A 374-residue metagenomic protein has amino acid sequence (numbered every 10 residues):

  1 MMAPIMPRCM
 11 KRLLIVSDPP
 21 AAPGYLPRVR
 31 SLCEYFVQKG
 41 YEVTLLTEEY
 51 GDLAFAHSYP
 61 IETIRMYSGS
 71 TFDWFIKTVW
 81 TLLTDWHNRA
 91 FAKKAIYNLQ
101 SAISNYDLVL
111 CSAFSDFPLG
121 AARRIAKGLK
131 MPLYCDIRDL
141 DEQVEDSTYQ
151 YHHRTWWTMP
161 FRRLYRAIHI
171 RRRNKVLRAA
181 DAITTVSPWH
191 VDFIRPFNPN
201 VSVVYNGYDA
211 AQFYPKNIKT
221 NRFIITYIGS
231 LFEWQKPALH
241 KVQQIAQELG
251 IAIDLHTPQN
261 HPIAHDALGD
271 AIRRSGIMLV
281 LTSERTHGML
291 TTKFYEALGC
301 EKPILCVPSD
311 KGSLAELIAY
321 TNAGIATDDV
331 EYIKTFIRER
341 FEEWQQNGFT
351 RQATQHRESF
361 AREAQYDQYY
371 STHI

Functional and structural regions predicted by a protein language model:
M2-R65, A182: N-terminal subdomain of nucleotide-sugar transferases
P23, W234-P237, A264-D270, M278-L298 (+1 more regions): Nucleotide-sugar-dependent
S68-L83, M131-I170: Acceptor-binding helix/loop patch of EC 2.4 sugar-transfer enzymes, predominantly nucleotide-sugar-dependent
A90-K93, F117, R124-G128, D139-V144 (+1 more regions): Membrane-proximal helix-turn-helix segments that form the acceptor-binding/catalytic region of lipid-linked
Q100-P118, M131-Y134, R138: Short N-terminal targeting/anchoring amphipathic segment
V186-W189, G207: Carbohydrate-associated surface elements
G207-H265: Conserved catalytic-core segment of nucleotide-activated headgroup transferases in glycan assembly
D328-T335, E343-H373: A charged, aromatic-enriched C-terminal amphipathic alpha-helix characteristic of glycosyltransferases across folds
